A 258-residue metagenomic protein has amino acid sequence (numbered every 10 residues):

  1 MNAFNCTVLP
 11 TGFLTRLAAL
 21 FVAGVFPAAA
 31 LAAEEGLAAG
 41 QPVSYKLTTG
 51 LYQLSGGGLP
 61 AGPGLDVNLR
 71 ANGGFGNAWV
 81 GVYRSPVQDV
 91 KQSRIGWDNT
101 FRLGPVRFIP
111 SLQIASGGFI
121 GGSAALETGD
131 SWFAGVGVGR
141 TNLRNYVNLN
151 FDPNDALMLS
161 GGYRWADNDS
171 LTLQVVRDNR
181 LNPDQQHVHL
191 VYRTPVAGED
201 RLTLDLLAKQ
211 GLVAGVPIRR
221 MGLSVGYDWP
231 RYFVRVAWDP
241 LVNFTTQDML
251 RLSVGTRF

Functional and structural regions predicted by a protein language model:
M1-S44, F258: Cleavable N-terminal export/targeting peptides
N5, R164-D167, N179: A generic hydrophobic-segment detector
A32-Q92, V254: Outer-membrane beta-barrel initiation region
A33-L37, V90-G96, V176, R180 (+4 more regions): Outer-membrane beta-barrel proteins, especially TonB-dependent receptors
Y45-S55, G76-P86, I95-N99, P105-S116 (+5 more regions): Transmembrane beta-strand segments that form the barrel wall of outer-membrane beta-barrel proteins
G58-A61, V87-K91, I114, N148-P153 (+3 more regions): Replace "Gram-negative outer membrane beta-barrel proteins" with "bacterial and organellar outer membrane beta-barrel
P63-G74, K91-P105, P110-L112, I120-V136 (+4 more regions): Feature captures outer-membrane beta-barrel proteins of Gram-negative bacteria and organelles
N142, D152, A156-S160, Q174-V176: Charged interaction segments
